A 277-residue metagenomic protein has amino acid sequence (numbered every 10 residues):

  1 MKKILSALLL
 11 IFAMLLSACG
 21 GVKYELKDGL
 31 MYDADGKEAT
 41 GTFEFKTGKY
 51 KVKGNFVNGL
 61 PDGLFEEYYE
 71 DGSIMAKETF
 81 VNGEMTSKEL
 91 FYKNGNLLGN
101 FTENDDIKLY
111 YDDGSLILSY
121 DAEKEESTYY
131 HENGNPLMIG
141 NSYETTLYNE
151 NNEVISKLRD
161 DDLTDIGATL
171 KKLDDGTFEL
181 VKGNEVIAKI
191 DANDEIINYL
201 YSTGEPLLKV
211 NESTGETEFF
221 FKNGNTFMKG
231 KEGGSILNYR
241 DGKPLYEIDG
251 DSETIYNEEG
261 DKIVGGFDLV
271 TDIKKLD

Functional and structural regions predicted by a protein language model:
M1-I4: Positively charged n-region of N-terminal signal peptides that target proteins for export
A7-L8, G234: Composition-driven detection of intrinsically disordered, low-complexity segments
L8-L15: Bacterial N-terminal signal peptides
S17-D277: Glycine/tyrosine- and acidic-biased, solvent-exposed loop/turn segments at the edges of beta-strands
